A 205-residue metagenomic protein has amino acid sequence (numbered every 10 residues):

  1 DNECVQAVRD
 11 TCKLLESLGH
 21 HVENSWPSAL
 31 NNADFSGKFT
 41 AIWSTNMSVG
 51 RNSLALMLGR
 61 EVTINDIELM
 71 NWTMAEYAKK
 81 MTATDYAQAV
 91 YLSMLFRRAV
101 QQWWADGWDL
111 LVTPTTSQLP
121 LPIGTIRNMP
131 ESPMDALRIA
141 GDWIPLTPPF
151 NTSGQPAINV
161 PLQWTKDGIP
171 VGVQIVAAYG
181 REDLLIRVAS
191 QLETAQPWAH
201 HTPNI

Functional and structural regions predicted by a protein language model:
D1-S44: Gly/Ser-rich, acidic/histidine-flanked active-site/gating loops
V5-H21, A87-Y91, R98-Q101, N151-I205: Structural helix-boundary/capping segments
F35-N46, R127-M129, V173-V176: Short low-complexity, flexible loop/linker segments enriched in glycine and/or proline with clustered acidic
G37-F39, Q88, L121-I144: Short, surface-exposed loop/helix-turn segments at secondary-structure junctions that function as lids/hinges flanking
A41-Q101, P114-Q118, I123, N159-I169: Short helix-loop capping/hinge segments that flank enzyme active sites or metal/cofactor-binding pockets
M47-E61, A140-I144, G180-T194: Short, basic, helix/turn surface patches
W104-A105: Basic phosphate/pyrophosphate-binding loop/patch that engages nucleotide-derived ligands
D109-L110: Short, Asp-centered acidic motifs that coordinate Mg2+ and/or phosphate in catalytic or ligand-binding sites
